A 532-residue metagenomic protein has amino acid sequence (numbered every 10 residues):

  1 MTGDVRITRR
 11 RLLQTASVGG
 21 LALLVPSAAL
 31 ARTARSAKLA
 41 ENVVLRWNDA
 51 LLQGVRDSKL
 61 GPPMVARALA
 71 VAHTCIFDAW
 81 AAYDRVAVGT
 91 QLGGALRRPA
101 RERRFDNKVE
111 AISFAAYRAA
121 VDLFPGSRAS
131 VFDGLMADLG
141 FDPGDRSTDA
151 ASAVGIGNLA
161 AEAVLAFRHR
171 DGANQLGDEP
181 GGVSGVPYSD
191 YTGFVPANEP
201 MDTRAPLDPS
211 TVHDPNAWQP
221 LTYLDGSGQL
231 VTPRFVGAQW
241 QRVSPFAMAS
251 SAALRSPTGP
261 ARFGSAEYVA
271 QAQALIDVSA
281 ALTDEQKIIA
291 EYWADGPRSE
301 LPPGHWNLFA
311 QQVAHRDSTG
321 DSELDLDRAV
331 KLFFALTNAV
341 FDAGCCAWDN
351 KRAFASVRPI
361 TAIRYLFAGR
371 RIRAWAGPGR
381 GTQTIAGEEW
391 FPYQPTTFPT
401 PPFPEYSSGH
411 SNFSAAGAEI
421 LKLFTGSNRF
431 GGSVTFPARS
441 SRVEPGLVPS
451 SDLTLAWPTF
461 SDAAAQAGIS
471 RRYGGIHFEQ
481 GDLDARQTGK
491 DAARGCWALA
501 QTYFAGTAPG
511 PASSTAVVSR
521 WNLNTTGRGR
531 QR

Functional and structural regions predicted by a protein language model:
M1-I7, A16-V25: N-terminal secretory signal peptides
V5-R6, P26-K38: C-terminal segment of N-terminal export signals and the immediately downstream linker at the start of the mature
Q14-T15, L23-P26, R32, T525: Generic detector of low-complexity/intrinsically disordered segments and short hydrophobic N-terminal stretches
G20-L23, A28, S127, R370: Short, flexible helical or helix-coil boundary motifs
R32-R532: Acidic/polar surface patches and capping/hinge elements
